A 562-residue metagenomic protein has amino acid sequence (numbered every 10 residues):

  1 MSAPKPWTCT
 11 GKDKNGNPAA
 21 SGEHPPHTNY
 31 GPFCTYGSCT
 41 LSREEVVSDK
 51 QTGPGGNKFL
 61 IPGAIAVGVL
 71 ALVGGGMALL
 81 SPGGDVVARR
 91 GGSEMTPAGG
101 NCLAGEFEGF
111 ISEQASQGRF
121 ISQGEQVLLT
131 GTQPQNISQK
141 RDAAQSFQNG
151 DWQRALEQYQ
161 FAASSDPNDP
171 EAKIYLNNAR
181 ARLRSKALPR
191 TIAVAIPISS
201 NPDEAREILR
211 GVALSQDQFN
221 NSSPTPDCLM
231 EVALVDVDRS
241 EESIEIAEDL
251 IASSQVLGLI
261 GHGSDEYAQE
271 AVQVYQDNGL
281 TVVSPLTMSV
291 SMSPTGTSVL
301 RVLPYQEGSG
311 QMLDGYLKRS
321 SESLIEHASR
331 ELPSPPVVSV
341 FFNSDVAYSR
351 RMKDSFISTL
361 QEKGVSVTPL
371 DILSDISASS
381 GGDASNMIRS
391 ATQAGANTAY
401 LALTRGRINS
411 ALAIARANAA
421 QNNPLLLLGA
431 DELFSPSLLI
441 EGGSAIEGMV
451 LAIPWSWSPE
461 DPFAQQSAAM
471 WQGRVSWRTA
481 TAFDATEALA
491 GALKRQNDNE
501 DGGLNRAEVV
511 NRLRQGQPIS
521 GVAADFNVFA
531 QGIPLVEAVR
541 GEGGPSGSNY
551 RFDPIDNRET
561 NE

Functional and structural regions predicted by a protein language model:
S2-G55: N-terminal intrinsically disordered, acidic low-complexity segments at the extreme N-terminus
R89-Q135, P518-E562: Solvent-exposed, acidic/polar segments of extracytosolic/periplasmic ligand-binding ectodomains
G92-K186: Alpha-helical protein-protein interaction scaffolds
I121, A213-V232: Signal peptide-proximal N-terminal region of secreted/periplasmic/extracellular or secretory-lumen proteins
N149-Q153, D166-P189, D203-E207, S223-P294 (+1 more regions): Beta-alpha junction/loop-to-helix N-cap segments that form part of ligand/metal-binding clefts
L257-I372, N422-P454: Extracytoplasmic ligand/sensor domains, especially the bilobed periplasmic-binding protein
A415-D484, N497, R551-T560: Extracellular/periplasmic periplasmic-binding protein-like sensory domains
M470-T486, A490-D553: Segments of small-molecule ligand-sensing domains
